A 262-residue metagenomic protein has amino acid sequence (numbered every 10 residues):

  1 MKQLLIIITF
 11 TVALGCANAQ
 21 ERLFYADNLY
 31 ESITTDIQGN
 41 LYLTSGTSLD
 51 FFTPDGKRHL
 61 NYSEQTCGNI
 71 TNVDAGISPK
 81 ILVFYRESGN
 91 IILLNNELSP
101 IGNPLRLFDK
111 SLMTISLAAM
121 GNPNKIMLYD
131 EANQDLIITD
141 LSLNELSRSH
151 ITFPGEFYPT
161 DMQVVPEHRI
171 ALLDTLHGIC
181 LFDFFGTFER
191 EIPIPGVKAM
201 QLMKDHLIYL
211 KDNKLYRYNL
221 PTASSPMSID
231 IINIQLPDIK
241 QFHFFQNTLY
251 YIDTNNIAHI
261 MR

Functional and structural regions predicted by a protein language model:
Q3-G15: Sec-dependent N-terminal signal peptides
Q20-A26, K57-S63, P100-D109, N144-F153 (+2 more regions): A short beta-strand motif characteristic of beta-propeller blades
F24-T47: Beta-strand-rich domains and repeat architectures in extracellular enzymes and scaffolds, especially beta-propellers
D27-T34, C67-A75, L112-A118, E156-V165 (+2 more regions): Repeated scaffold domains used in trafficking and secretory/extracellular systems, primarily beta-propellers
Q38-G39, S78-K80, P123-K125, E167-R169 (+2 more regions): Short coil/turn segments that connect the beta-strands within blades of beta-propeller domains
L43-G46, L82-E87, L128-A132, A171-L176 (+2 more regions): Conserved beta-strand positions in repeat-built beta-propeller and related beta-rich domains
D50-F51, N90-I92, D135-I137, I179-L181 (+2 more regions): WD40 beta-propeller blade core
T53-K57, N95-S99, D140-N144, D183-T187 (+2 more regions): Short loop/turn segments that connect beta-strands within beta-propeller blades
